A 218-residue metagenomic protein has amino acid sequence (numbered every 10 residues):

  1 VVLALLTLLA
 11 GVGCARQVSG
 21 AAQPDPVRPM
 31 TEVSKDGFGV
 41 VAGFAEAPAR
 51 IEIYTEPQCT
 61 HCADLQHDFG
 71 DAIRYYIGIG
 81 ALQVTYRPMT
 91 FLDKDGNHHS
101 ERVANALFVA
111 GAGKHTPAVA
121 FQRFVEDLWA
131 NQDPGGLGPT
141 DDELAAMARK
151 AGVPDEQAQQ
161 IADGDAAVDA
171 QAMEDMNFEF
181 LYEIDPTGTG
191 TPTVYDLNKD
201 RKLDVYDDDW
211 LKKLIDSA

Functional and structural regions predicted by a protein language model:
V2-D95, E174-E179, K213-A218: Extracytoplasmic thiol/disulfide redox context detector
A4, P134, A148, R201: Short, flexible active-site loop motifs that bind/organize anionic cofactors or intermediates
A4-G11, F108-G111, V194: Hydrophobic alpha-helical membrane segments, chiefly transmembrane helices and signal peptide h-regions, characterized
Q17-Q23, R149-A218: C-terminal cap of thioredoxin/glutaredoxin-like
F44-P48, A106-L107, G152-A158: A broad, low-specificity signal for short, low-complexity segments enriched in glycine/proline and polar/charged
A49, A104, P192: Residue-level detector of short, conserved catalytic/binding motifs and their immediate flanks
A63-D141: Structural alpha/beta surface segment adjacent to cysteine/selenocysteine redox centers across thiol/disulfide enzymes
